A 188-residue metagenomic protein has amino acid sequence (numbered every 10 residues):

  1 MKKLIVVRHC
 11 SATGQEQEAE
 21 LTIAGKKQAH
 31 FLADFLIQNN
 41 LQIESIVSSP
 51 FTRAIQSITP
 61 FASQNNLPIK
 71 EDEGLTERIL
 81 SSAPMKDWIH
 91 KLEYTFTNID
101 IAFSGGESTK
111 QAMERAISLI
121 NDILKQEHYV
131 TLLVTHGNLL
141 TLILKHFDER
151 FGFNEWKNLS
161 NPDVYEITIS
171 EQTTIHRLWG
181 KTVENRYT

Functional and structural regions predicted by a protein language model:
K2, D34-F35, L67-E71, E77-D87 (+1 more regions): Acidic, low-complexity terminal tails and accessory targeting/binding regions of phosphate-metabolizing enzymes
K2-E71, G105, K110: Active-site-proximal alpha-helix that buttresses catalytic centers in soluble enzyme cores
L4, E127-N138: Generic beta-sheet signal
A12, L139-L140: Short active-site segment of divalent metal-dependent hydrolases/proteases that encodes the spacing between
N39-Q42, I123-V130: Glycine-rich phosphate-binding loop signature in dinucleotide/nucleotide-binding domains
S49-F51, G74, V134-N138: Short, well-ordered beta-to-alpha junction loops that form the rim of enzyme active sites and present histidine/acidic
P60, L142-H146: Active-site signature of alpha/beta-hydrolase-fold catalytic machinery across serine- and Asp/Cys-nucleophile hydrolases
S63-I117: Phosphate-handling substructures
